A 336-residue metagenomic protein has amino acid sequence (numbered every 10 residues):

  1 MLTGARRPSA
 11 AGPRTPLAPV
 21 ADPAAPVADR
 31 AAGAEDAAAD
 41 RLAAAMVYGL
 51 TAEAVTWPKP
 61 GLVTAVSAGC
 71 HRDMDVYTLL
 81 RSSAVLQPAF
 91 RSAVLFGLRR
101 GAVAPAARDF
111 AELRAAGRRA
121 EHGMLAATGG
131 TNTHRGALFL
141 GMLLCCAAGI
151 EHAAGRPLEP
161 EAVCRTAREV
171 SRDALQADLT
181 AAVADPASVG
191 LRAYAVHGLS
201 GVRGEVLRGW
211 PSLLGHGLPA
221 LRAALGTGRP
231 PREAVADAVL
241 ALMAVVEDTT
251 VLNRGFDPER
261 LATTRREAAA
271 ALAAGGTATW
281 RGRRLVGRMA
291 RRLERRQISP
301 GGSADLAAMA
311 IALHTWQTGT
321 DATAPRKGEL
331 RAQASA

Functional and structural regions predicted by a protein language model:
L2-V20, P26-A106, F110, A148-R291 (+2 more regions): Phosphate-rich cofactor/ligand-interacting catalytic cores and adjacent structured alpha/beta frameworks
R91-I150: Long, hydrophobic/aromatic-enriched structural stretches that serve as scaffold segments
